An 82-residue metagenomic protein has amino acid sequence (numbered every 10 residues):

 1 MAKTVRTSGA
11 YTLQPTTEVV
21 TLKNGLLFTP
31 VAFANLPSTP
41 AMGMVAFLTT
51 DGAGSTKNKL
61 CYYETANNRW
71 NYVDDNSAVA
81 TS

Functional and structural regions predicted by a protein language model:
M1-T17, S77-S82: Short, intrinsically disordered N-terminal pre-domain segments
K3, N67-Y72: Tryptophan-centered short beta-strand motifs
E18-A53, D74-S82: Extracellular/surface-exposed low-complexity repeats and stalk/linker segments enriched in Gly/Pro and small polar
D51-K57, N67-N68: Short, solvent-exposed loop/turn segments that connect beta-strands within catalytic domains and beta-strand-rich
K59-C61: A short loop-to-beta-strand structural motif that recurs across blades of beta-propeller domains
Y63-T65: Inter-blade boundary loops/turns of WD-repeat beta-propellers
